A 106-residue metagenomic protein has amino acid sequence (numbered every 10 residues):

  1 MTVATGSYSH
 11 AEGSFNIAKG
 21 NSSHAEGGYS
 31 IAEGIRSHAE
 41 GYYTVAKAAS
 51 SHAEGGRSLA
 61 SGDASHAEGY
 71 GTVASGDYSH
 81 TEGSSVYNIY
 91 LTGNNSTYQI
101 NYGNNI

Functional and structural regions predicted by a protein language model:
M1-I106: Periodic small-residue-enriched repeat registers in elongated scaffold domains
